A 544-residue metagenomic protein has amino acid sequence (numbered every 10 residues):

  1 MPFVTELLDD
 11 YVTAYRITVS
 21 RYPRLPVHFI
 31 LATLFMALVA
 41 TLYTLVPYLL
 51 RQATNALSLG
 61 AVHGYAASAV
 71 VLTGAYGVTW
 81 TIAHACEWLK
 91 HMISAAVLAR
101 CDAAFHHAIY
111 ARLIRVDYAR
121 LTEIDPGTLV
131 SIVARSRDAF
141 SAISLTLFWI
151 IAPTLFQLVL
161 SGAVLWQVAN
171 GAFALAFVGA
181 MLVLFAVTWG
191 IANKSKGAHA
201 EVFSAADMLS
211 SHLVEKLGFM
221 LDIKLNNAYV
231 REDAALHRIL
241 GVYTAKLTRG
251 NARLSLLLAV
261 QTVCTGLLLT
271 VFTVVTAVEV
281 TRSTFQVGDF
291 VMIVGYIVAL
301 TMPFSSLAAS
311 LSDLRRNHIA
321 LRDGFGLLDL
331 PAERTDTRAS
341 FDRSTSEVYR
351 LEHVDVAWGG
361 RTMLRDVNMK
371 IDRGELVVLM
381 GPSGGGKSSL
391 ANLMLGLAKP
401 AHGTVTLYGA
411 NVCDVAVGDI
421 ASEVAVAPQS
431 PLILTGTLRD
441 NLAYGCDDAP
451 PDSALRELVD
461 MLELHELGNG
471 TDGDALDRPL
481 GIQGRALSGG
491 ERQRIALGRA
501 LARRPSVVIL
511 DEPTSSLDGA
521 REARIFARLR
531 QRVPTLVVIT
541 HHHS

Functional and structural regions predicted by a protein language model:
M1-Y43, V62-L72, K90-S94, L98 (+8 more regions): Membrane-integrated ABC transporters
S20-R24, Y118-A119, R135-S144, F148 (+9 more regions): An intracellular "coupling" helix at the cytosolic face of ABC transporter transmembrane type-1 domains
H28-T41, T146-E201, V274-Q286: Transmembrane helices of ABC transporter permease
F29-C86, W166-A174, S283-V287: Transmembrane helix-loop-helix hairpins at lipid-water interfaces of multipass membrane proteins, especially the type-1
L72-E87, A180-F185, L254-L268, V274 (+1 more regions): Hydrophobic alpha-helical segments in the permease module
L225-A228, A252, L300-L327: Cytosolic ends of transmembrane helices, especially the final helix of ABC transmembrane type-1 domains
L395: Helix-to-loop junction immediately C-terminal to a conserved catalytic motif
P431-P479: Conserved "ABC signature" C-loop
